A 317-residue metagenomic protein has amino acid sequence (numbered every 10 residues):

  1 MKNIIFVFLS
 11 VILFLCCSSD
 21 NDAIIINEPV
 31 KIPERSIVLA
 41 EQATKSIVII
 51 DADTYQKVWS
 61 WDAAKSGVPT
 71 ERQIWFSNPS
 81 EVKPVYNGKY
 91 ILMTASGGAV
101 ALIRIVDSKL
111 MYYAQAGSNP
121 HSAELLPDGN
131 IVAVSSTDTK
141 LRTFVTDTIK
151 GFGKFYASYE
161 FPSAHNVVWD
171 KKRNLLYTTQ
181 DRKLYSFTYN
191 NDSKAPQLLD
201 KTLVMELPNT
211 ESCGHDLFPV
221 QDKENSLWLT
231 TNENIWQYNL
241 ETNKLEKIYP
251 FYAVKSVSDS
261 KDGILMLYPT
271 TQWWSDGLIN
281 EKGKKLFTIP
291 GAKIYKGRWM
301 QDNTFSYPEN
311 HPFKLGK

Functional and structural regions predicted by a protein language model:
F14-I32: Bacterial Sec-dependent N-terminal signal peptides
I32-P33, V85-G88, L126-D128, K171-R173 (+1 more regions): Residue-level detector of Asp-centered blade-edge/turn motifs that repeat once per structural unit in beta-propeller
L39-A43, D51, V85, L92-G97 (+4 more regions): Conserved beta-strand positions in repeat-built beta-propeller and related beta-rich domains
A52-K57, V145-K150, T188-Q197, L240-E246: Short loop/turn segments immediately following beta-strands, especially the blade-tip and inter-blade linker loops
K57-Q73, S108-A114, G151-Y159, D200-N209 (+1 more regions): A short beta-strand motif characteristic of beta-propeller blades
W61-A101, I105-E124: Blade-loop segments of beta-propeller domains
T70-K83, G117-L126, P162-W169, N209-V220 (+2 more regions): Repeated scaffold domains used in trafficking and secretory/extracellular systems, primarily beta-propellers
E211-N280: Loop/turn-rich, solvent-exposed surfaces of beta-rich toroidal or solenoidal domains
